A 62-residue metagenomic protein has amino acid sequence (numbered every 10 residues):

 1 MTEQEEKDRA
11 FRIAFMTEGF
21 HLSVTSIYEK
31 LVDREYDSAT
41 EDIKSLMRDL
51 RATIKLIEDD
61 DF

Functional and structural regions predicted by a protein language model:
M1-V32, T53-E58: N-terminal acidic leader/helix
F11, D37-S45: Short, charged, amphipathic alpha-helical segments
V24, E41, M47-R48, K55: A ubiquitous, low-specificity "background" feature that marks scattered single residues across proteins without
